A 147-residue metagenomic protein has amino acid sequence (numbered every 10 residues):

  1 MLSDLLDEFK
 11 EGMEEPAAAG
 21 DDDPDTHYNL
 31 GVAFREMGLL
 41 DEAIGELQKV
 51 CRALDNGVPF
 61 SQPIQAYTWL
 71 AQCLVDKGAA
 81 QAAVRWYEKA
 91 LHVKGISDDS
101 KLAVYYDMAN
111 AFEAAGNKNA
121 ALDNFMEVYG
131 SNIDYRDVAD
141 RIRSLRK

Functional and structural regions predicted by a protein language model:
M13, L54-D55, K94, N132-R136: Alpha-helical junction/boundary sensor with strong preference for TPR arrays
